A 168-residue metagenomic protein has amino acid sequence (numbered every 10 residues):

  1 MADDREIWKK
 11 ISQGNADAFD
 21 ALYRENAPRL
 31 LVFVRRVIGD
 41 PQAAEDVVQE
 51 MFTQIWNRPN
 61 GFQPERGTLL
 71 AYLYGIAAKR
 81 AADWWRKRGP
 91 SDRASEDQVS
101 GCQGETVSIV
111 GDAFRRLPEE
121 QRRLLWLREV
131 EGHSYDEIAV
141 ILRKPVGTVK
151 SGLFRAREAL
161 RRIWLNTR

Functional and structural regions predicted by a protein language model:
M1-D4, D83, R88-F114, S134: Internal acidic/polar
M1-R29, R36, R115, R162 (+1 more regions): N-terminal module of bacterial RNA polymerase sigma factors
Y23-R24, L31, P41-R58: Conserved RNAP core-binding helix
D46-T53, G67-K79: Structural recognition of an alpha-helix C-terminal capping motif at a helix-to-coil junction
N57-P64, G75-S95: Arg/Lys-rich amphipathic alpha helix in sigma70-family domain 2
A82, Q121, L142-T167: DNA-recognition helix of helix-turn-helix
F114-R122: Short helix-coil-helix linker/hinge
L124-R128: A short pre-motif secondary-structure segment
